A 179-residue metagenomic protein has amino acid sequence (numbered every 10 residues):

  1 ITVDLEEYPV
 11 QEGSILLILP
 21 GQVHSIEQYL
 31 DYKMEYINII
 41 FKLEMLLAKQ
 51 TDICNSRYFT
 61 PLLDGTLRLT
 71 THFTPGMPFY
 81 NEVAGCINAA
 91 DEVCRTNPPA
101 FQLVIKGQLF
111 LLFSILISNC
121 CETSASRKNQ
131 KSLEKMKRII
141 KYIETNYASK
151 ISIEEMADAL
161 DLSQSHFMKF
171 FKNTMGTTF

Functional and structural regions predicted by a protein language model:
I1-Q11, E27: A short beta-strand-loop-beta hairpin characteristic of the jelly-roll/cupin
V10-H24: Conserved metal-binding segment of the jelly-roll/cupin
V23-E92: A hydrophobic/aromatic-rich effector-binding and dimerization subdomain of bacterial HTH-type transcriptional regulators
I40, I87-D91, I105, L109-I117 (+2 more regions): Hydrophobic alpha-helical core bundles mediating ligand binding, dimerization, or RNAP-core interactions
M77-N81, C94-L111, N129-Q130: All-alpha amphipathic helical-bundle segments outside canonical DNA-binding/catalytic cores that form hydrophobic
F79-E82, K131-I139, M175: N-terminal positioning helix adjacent to the helix-turn-helix/winged-helix DNA-binding module
S114-E122, R138-F179: Basic/polar phosphate-binding segments, predominantly the helix-turn-helix DNA-binding elements of transcriptional
